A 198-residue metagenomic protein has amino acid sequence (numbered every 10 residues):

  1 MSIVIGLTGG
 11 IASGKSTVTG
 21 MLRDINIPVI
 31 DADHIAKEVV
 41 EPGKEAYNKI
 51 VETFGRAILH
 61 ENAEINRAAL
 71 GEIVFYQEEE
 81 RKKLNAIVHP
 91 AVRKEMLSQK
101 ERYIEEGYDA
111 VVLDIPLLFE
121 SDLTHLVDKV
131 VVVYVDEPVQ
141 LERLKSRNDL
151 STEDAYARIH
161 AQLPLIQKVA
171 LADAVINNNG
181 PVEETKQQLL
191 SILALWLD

Functional and structural regions predicted by a protein language model:
M1-I27, A32-H34: Walker A (P-loop) phosphate-binding motif
G14, D33, L84, V112 (+3 more regions): Residue-level signal for inorganic ion chemistry
I25, F54, L126-V127, L171-A172: Short, structured coil segments at secondary-structure junctions
P28, H34, K129, D173-A174: Well-ordered beta-strand positions
H34-D109: ATP-dependent small-molecule kinase phosphotransfer cores that center on conserved nucleotide phosphate-binding segments
Y47-V51, E137-E142, T152, Y156: An amphipathic alpha-helix signature
L97-E105, A110-S146: ATP-dependent NMP and nucleoside kinases share a basic, alpha-helical "lid"
H125, S146, L150-W196: Small-molecule kinase domains that catalyze NTP-dependent phosphoryl transfer to phosphate-bearing small molecules
